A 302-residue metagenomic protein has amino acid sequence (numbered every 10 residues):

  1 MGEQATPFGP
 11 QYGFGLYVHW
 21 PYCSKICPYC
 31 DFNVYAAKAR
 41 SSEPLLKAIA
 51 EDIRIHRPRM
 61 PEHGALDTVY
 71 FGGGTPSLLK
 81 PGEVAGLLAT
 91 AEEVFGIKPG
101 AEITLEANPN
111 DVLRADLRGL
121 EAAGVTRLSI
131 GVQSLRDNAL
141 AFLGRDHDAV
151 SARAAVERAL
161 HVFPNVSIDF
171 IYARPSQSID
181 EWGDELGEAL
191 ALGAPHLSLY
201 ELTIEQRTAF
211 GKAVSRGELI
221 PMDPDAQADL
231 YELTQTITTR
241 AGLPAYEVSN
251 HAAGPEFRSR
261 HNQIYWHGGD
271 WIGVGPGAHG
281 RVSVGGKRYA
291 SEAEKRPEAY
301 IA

Functional and structural regions predicted by a protein language model:
E3-G15, V34-R59, G64-A302: C-terminal scaffold of the Radical SAM
H19-V34: Local cysteine-cluster metal-coordination motifs and their immediate loop/turn environment, predominantly Fe-S cluster
